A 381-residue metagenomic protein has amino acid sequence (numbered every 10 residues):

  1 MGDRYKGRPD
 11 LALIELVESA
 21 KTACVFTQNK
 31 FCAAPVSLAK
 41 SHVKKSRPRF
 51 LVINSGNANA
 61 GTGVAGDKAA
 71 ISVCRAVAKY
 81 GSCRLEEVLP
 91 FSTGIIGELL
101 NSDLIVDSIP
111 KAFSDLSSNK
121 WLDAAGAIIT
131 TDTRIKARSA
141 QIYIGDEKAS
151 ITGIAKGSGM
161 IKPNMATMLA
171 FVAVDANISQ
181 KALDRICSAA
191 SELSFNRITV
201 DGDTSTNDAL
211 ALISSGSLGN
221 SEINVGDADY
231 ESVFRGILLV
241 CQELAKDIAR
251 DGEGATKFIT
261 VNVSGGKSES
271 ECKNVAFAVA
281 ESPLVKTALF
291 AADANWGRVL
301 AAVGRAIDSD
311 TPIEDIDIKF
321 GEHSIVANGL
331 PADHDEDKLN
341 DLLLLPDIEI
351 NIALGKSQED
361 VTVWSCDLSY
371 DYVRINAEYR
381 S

Functional and structural regions predicted by a protein language model:
M1-I71, A78-S381: A structural signal for small-residue-enriched, beta-sheet-centric alpha/beta enzyme cores and oligomeric scaffold folds
